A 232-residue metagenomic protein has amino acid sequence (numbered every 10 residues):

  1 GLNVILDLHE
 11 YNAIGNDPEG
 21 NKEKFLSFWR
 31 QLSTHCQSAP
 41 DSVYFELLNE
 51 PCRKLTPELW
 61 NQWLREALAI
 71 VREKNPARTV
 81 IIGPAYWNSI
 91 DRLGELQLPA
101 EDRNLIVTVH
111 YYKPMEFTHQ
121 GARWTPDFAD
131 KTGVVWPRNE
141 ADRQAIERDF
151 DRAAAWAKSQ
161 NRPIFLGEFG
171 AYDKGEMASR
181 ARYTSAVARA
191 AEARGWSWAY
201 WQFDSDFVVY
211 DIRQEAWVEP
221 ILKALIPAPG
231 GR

Functional and structural regions predicted by a protein language model:
G1-N12, K22-F25, R65-N75, I81 (+1 more regions): Aromatic-lined substrate-binding rim segments of carbohydrate-active enzymes
L2, L8-Y11, E50, F169 (+1 more regions): Active-site loop/turn elements of alpha/beta-hydrolase fold enzymes, especially the short glycine-/histidine-rich
H9-N12, P84-Y86, A199-F207: Short, solvent-exposed turn/loop segments enriched in Gly/Ser/Thr/Pro and often Arg
I14, N88-I90, K174, V208: Generic structural signal for helix capping and beta-alpha/helix-loop junctions
N16-G20, L55-L59, G175-R180, I212: Short, solvent-exposed loop/turn segments at secondary-structure boundaries
K22-F25, Q97-E101, W124-P126, T184 (+2 more regions): Short, hinge-like loop/turn segments at secondary-structure boundaries
L26-A141, E147-A171, A193-A199: Active-site region of glycoside hydrolase catalytic domains
E176-R232: Aromatic-rich peripheral "rim/lid" segments of glycoside hydrolase catalytic domains that contact and position glycan
